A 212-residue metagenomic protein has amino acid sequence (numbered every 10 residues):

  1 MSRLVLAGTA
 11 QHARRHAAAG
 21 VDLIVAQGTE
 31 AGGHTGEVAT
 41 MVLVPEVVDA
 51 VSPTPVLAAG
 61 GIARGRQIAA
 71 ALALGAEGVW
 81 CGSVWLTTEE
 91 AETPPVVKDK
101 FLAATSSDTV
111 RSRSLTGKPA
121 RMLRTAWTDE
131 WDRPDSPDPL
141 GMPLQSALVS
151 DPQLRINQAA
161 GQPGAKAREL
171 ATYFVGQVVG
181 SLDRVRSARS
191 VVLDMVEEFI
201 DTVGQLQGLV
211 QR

Functional and structural regions predicted by a protein language model:
M1, V21, A76: Short phosphate-binding/catalytic loops that engage adenosine nucleotides
M1-A7, L182: Active-site mouth loops of central-metabolism enzymes
R3-V5, I24-A26, V56-A59, V79-C81: Hydrophobic faces of well-ordered beta-strands that scaffold small-molecule active sites in alpha/beta enzyme cores
L6-P45, T88, E92-P94: Glycine/Thr-rich beta-alpha phosphate-binding loop at enzyme active sites
T40-L57, A63-R212: Conserved active-site-proximal phosphate/metal-binding subdomains
